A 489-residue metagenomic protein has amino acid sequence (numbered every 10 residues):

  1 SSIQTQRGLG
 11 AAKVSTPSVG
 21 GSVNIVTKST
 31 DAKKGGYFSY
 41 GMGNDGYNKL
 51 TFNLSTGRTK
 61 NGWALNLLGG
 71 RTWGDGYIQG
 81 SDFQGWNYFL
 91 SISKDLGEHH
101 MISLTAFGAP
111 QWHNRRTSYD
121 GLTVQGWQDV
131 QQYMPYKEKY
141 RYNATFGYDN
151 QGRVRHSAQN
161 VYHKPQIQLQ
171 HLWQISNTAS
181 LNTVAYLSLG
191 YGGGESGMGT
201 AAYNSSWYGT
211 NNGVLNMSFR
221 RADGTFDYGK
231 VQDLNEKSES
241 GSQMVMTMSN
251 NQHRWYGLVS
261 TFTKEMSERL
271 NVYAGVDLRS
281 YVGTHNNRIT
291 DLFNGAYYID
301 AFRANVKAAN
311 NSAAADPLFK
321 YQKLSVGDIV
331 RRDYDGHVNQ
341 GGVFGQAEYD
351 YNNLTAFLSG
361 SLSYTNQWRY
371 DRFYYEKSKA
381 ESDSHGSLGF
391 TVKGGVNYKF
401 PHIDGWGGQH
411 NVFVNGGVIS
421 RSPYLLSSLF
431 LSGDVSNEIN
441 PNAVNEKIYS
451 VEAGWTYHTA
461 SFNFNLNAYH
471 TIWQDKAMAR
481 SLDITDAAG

Functional and structural regions predicted by a protein language model:
S1-Y37: A beta-strand signature from Gram-negative outer-membrane beta-barrel systems, especially the internal plug domain
G35, M42-W73, I78-R116, Q166-S176 (+1 more regions): Transmembrane beta-barrel wall of Gram-negative outer-membrane proteins
Y40-G46, T56-R58, R71-D75, G108-W112 (+9 more regions): Transmembrane beta-strands of outer-membrane beta-barrel pores
D82-Y88, S118-P135, M198-Y208, R288-I299 (+4 more regions): Flexible, surface-exposed loop regions and adjacent strand-edge segments of Gram-negative outer-membrane beta-barrel
M101-Q170, E195-M248, N311-L324: Acidic/polar loop-and-plug regions of large Gram-negative outer-membrane beta-barrel proteins
Q151-S196, S242-D277, V282-N287, G327-F357 (+4 more regions): Outer-membrane beta-barrel transmembrane strands
N271-Q409, S432: Signature of Gram-negative outer-membrane beta-barrel scaffolds
N366-F373, S384, Y398-S450, H470-G489: Surface-exposed extracellular loop regions of Gram-negative outer-membrane beta-barrel proteins, predominantly
